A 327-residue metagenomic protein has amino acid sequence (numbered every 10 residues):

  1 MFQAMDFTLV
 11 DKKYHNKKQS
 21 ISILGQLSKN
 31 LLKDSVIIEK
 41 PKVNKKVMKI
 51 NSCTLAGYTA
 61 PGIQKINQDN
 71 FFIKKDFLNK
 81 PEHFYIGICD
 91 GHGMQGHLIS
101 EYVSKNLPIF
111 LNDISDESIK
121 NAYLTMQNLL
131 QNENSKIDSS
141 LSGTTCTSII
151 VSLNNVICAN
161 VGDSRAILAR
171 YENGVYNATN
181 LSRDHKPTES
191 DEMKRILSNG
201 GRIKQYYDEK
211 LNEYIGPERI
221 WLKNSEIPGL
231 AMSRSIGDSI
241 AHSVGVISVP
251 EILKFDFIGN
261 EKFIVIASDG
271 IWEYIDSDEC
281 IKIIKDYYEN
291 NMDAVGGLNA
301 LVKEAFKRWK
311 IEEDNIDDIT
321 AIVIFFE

Functional and structural regions predicted by a protein language model:
M1-E327: PP2C/PPM-type serine/threonine phosphatase catalytic domain
